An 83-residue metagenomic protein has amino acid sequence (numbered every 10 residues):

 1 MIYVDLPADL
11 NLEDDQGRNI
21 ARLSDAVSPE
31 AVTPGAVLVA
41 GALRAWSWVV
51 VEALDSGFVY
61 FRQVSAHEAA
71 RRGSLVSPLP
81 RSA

Functional and structural regions predicted by a protein language model:
M1-A21: Short, basic/aromatic beta-hairpin or loop at an interaction surface
D14, A42, L54: Acidic surface patches and DE-rich sequence motifs
D25-V27: Short, solvent-exposed loop/turn positions at domain surfaces that link secondary-structure elements or cap domain
E30-T33: Short, well-ordered loop/turn sites that connect or cap secondary structure elements
V37, G41-S47: Short, charged beta-turn/beta-strand-edge "cap" motif at the junction between a beta-strand and an adjacent loop
A45-S56: Short beta-strand-centered aromatic/proline hotspots
D55-A83: Glycine- and charge-enriched low-complexity intrinsically disordered segments
